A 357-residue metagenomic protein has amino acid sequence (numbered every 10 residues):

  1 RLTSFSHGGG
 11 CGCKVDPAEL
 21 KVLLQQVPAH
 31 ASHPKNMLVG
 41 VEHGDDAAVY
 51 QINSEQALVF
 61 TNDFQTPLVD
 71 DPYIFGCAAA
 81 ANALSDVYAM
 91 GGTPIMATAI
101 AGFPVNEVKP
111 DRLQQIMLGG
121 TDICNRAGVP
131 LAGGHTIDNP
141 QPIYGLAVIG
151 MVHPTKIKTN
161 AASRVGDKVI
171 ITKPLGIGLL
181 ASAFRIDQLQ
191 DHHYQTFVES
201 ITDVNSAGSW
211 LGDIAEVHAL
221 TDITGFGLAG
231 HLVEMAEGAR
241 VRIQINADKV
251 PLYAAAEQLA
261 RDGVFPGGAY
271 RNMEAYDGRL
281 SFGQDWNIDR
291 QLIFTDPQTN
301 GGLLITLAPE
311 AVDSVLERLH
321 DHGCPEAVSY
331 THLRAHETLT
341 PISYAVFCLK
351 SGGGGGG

Functional and structural regions predicted by a protein language model:
R1-R334: Helix-biased detector of long, well-ordered alpha-helical tracts
T331-T338, G355-G357: Conserved small/polar residues in nucleotide/adenosyl-binding loops
S343-G357: Hydrophobic alpha-helical segments, chiefly the membrane-spanning helices and signal/signal-anchor peptides
